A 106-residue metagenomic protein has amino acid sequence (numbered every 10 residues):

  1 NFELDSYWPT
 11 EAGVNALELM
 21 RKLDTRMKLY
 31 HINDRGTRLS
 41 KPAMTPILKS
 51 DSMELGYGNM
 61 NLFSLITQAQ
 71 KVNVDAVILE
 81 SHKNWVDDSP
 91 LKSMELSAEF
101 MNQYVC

Functional and structural regions predicted by a protein language model:
N1-C106: Histidine-acidic metal/acid-base catalytic patches
